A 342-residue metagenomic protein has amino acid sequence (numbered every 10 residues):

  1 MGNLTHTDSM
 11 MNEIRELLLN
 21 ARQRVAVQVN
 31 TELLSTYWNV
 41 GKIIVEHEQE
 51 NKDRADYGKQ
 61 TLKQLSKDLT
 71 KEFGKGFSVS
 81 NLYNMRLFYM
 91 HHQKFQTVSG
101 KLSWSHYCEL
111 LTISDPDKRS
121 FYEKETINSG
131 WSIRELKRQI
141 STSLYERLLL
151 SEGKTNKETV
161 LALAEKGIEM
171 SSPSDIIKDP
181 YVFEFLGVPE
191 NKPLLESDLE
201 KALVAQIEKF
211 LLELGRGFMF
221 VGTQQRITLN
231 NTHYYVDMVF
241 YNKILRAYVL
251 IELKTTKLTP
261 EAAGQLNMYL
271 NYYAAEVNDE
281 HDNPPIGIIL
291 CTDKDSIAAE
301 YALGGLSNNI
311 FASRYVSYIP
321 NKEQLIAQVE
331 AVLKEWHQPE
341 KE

Functional and structural regions predicted by a protein language model:
M1-E342: Basic, low-complexity intrinsically disordered segments
